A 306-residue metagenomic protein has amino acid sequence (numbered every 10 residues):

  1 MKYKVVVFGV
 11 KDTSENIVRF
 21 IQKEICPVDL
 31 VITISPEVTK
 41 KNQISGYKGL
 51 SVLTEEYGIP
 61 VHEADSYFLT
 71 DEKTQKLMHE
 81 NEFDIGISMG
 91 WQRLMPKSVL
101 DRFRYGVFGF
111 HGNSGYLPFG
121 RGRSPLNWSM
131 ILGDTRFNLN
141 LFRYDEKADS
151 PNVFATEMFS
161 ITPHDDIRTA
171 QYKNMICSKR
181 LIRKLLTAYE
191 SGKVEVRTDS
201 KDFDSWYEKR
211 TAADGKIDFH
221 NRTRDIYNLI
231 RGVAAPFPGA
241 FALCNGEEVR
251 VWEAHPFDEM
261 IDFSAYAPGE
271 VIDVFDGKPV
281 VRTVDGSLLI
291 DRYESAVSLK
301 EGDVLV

Functional and structural regions predicted by a protein language model:
M1-P236, F241, D273-V306: One-carbon transfer enzymes
H220, L243-E247, F263-A265: Short coil-to-beta-strand transition motifs
N245-E259, S287-V297: A short acidic-to-branched-hydrophobic micro-motif
F257-K278: A conserved acidic, glycine/proline-rich C-terminal tail/linker
